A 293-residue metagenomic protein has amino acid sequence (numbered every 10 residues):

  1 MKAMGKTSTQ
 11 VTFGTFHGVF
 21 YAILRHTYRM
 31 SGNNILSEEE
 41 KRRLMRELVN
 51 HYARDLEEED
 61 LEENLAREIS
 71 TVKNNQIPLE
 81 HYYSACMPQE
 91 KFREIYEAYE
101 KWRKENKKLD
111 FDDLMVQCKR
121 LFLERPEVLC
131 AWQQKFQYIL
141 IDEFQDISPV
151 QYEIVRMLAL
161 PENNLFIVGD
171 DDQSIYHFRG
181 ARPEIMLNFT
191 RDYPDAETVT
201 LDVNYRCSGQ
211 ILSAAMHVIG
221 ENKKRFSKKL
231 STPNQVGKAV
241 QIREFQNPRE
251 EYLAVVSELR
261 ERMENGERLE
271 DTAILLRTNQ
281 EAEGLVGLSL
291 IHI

Functional and structural regions predicted by a protein language model:
M1-A3, V19-I23, L44-L48, I154 (+5 more regions): Alpha-helical scaffold elements adjacent to nucleotide-binding pockets in ATP/GTP-utilizing enzyme cores
M1-R67, R243, V256: Conserved P-loop NTPase-based nucleic-acid remodeling module centered on helicase motor cores
A3, I23-H26, H51-Y52, E68 (+4 more regions): Phosphate/oxyanion-binding loops and surfaces in catalytic or ligand/nucleic-acid-binding neighborhoods
G5-K6, W132, L158-P161, R191-Y193 (+1 more regions): Conserved catalytic network of the ASCE P-loop NTPase/AAA+ motor domain
T12, K41, C86-N188, L201-C207: Conserved helicase NTPase motor core
E38-K107: Coupling/switch/interface segments within P-loop NTPase motor domains and analogous charged loops in nucleic-acid
P194-E197, D202-L290: Helicase P-loop NTPase motor core
